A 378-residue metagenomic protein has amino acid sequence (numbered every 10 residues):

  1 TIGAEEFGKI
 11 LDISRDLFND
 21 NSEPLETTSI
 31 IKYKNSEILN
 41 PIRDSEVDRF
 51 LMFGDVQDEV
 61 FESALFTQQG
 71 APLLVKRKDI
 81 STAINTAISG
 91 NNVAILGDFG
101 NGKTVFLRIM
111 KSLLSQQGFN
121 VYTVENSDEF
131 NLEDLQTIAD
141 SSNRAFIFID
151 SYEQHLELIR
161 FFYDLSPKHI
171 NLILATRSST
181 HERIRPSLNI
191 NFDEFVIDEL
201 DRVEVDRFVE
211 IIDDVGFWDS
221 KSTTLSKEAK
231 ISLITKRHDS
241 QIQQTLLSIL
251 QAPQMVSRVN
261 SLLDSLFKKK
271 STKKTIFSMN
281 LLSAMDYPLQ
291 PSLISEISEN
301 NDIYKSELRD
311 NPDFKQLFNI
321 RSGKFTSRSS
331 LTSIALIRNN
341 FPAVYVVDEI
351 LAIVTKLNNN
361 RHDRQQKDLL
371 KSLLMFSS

Functional and structural regions predicted by a protein language model:
T1-S14, N171-S232, L331-T332: Alpha-helical sensor/transducer elements of the RecA-like P-loop NTPase core
R15-E46, L107, L200-Y287: Amphipathic alpha-helical "lid/sensor" segments that cap RecA-like P-loop NTPase cores
D48-I84: N-terminal pre-Walker A segment at the start of P-loop NTPase domains
S89-L107: Walker A/P-loop nucleotide-binding motif
F99-G102, S127-N131, D150-L158, S179-H181 (+2 more regions): Short acidic, S/G/P-rich loop/turn micro-motifs used as interaction or catalytic elements
S112-Y122: Post-Walker A helix-loop "phosphate-sensing" segment adjacent to the P-loop in P-loop NTPases
N120-P167, N171, A175-S178: Conserved P-loop NTPase "ATPase switch" module shared by AAA+ and STAND
I184, A284-S378: C-terminal leucine-rich, beta-strand-based interaction scaffolds used for sensing/assembly
